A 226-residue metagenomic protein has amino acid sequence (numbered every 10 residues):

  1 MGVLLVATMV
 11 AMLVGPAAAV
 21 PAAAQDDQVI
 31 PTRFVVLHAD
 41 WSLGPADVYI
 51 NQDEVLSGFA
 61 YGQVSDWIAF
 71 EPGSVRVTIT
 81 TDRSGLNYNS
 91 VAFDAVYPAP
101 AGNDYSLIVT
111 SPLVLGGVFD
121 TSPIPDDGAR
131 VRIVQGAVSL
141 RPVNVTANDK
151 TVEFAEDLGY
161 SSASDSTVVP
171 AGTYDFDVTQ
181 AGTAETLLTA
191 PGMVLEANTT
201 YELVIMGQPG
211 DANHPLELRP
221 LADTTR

Functional and structural regions predicted by a protein language model:
M1-V10: Sec-dependent N-terminal signal peptides
V10-P21: C-terminal segment of classical bacterial N-terminal signal peptides
A22-R226: Intrinsically disordered, low-complexity polar regions and short flexible loop motifs
